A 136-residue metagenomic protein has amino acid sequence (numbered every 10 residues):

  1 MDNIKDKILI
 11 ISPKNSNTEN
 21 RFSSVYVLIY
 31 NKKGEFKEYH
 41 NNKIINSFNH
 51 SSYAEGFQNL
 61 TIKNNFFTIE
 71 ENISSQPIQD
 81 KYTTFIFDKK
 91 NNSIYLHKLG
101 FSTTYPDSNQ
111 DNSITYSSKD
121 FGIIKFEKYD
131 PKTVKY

Functional and structural regions predicted by a protein language model:
M1-S12, I62-E71: Acidic/hydrophobic-patterned starts of short beta strands in beta-sheet-rich repeat architectures
D2, T18-N20, I78: A cross-taxa feature marking solvent-exposed loop/turn segments within ectodomains of secreted and single-pass membrane
I11-K14, F87-K89: Short, low-complexity Ser/Thr-rich regulatory SLiMs
P13-N17, S74-Q76: Short glycine/acidic-enriched loop and turn motifs that connect beta-strands
N17-N41, T84-F87: Beta-propeller blade repeat segments, especially FG-GAP/WD-type strand-to-loop junctions in 6- to 7-bladed propeller
K37-I44, L96-F101: Beta-propeller fold detector
I44-N59, Q79: Repeat-based blade/solenoid architectures
I62-Y136: Acidic, small-residue rich beta-repeat scaffolds with periodic aromatic anchors
